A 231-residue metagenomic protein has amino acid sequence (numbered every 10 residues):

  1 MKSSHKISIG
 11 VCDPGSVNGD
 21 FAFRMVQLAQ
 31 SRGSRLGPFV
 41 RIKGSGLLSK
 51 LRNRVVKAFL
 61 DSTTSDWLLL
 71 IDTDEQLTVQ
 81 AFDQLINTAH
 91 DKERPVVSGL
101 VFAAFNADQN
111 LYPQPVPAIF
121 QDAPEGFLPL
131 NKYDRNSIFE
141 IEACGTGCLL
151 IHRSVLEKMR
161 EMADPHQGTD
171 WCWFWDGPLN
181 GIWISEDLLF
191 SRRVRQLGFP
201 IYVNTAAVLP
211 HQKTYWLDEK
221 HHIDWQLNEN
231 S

Functional and structural regions predicted by a protein language model:
M1-G46, K50: N-proximal low-complexity "stem/linker" segments adjacent to membrane-targeting elements
M1-S3, S8, E161-S231: C-terminal catalytic/acceptor-binding lobe
V11-C12, S45, I86-T88, N228-E229: Polar low-complexity intrinsically disordered regions
R24-Q27, R54, Q84, L189: Alpha-helical elements of Rossmann-like donor-binding domains used by nucleotide-donor carbohydrate transfer enzymes
N53-W67: Active-site nucleotide-sugar/metal-binding loop of Leloir-type enzymes
V56, T78-F174: Conserved catalytic core of nucleotide-sugar-dependent glycosyltransferases
T64-Q76: Short beta-strand-to-loop acidic/aromatic patch adjacent to the donor-nucleotide binding site
W67, P95-V96, I201: Short, Asp-centered acidic motifs that coordinate Mg2+ and/or phosphate in catalytic or ligand-binding sites
